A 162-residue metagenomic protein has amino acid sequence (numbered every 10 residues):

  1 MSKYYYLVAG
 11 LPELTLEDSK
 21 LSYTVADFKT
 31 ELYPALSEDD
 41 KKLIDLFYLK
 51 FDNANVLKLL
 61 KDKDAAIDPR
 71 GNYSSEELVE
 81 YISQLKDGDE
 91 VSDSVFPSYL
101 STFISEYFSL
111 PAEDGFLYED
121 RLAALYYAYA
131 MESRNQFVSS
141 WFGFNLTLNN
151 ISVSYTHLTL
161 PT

Functional and structural regions predicted by a protein language model:
M1, L7, T15-D18, S22 (+4 more regions): Short, charged/polar micro-motifs that form catalytic or ligand-binding hotspots
Y4, L16-L85: An N-terminal, globular interaction/scaffold subdomain
L60-S109, D114-L117: Long acidic/polar interaction regions in large eukaryotic complex-forming proteins
F116-S139: Short, flexible domain-boundary/linker segments around small modular repeats
T147-Y155: Extracellular/lumenal glycan-associated surfaces
T156-T162: Conserved small/polar residues in nucleotide/adenosyl-binding loops
